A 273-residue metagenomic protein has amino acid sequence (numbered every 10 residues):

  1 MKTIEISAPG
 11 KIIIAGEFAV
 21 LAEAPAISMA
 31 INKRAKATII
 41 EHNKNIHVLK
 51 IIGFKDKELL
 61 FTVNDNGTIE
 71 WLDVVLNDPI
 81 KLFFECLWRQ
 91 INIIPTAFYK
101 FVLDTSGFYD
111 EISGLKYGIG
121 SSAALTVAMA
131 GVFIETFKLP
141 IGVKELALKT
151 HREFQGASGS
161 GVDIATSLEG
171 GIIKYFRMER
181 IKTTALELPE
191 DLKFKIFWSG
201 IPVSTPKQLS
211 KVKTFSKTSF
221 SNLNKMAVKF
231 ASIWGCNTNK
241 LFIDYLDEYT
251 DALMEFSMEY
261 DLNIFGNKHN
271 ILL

Functional and structural regions predicted by a protein language model:
M1-A15, A19-V20, S28-I31, K36-P95 (+3 more regions): C-terminal nucleotide
A22, L59, A124-T126: Residues at secondary-structure transition points
G114-Y117, D163: Domain-wide signal for the mature, well-folded portions of proteins, strongly enriched in nucleus-encoded organellar
Y117-G142: DPxDG-like acidic metal-binding loop motif
